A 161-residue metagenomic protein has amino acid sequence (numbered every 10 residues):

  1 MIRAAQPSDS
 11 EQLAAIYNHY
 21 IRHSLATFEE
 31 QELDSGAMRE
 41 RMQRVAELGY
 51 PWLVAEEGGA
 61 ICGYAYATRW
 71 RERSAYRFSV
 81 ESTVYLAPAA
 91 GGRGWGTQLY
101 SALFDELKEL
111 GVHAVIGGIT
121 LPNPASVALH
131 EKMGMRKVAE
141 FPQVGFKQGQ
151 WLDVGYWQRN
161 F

Functional and structural regions predicted by a protein language model:
M1-A15: A short beta-loop-alpha structural element at the N-terminal edge of CoA-dependent acyl/N-acetyltransferase catalytic
A14-M42: Conserved GNAT-fold acetyl-CoA-binding loop/helix
Y17, G59, H130, M135: Conserved active-site tyrosine of GNAT-family acetyltransferases
Q31-A89, Y100-S101, N160: Acetyl-CoA-dependent GNAT
Y50, L152-Y156: Short hydrophobic/aromatic beta-strand or adjacent loop that forms the aromatic wall/cage of a ligand/substrate-binding
Y66-R69, I116-I119, E131, R136-D153: Conserved catalytic-core motifs of GNAT/GCN5-like acyltransferases
G92-E106, A128-K132: Conserved acetyl-CoA-binding loop-helix of GNAT-fold acetyltransferases
L107-I119: Conserved GNAT acetyl-CoA-binding A-motif
